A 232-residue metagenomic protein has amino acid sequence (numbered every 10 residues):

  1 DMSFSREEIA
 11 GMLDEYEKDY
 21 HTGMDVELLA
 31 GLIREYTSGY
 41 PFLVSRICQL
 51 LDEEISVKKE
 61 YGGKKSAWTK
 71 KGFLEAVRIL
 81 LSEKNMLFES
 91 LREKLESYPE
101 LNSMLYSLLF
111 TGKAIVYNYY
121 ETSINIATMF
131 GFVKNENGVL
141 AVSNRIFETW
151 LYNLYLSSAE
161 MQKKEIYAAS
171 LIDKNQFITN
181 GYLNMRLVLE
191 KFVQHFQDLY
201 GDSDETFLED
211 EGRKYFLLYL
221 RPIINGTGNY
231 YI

Functional and structural regions predicted by a protein language model:
M2-F130, E136, I166-A169, N175: Winged-helix-like regulatory helical subdomains adjacent to P-loop NTPase cores
Y16, L50, A76, W150 (+4 more regions): Amphipathic alpha-helical segments in well-ordered regions
N118, N135-E136, E160-Q162, N225-Y231: Extended hydrophobic-aromatic, low-complexity segments
K134-E136, N180, Y215: Charge-biased C-terminal accessory regions appended to nucleic-acid-, cytoskeletal NTPase
V139-N144: Minor-groove-contacting beta-hairpin "wing" of winged helix-turn-helix DNA-binding domains
F147-F177: Short, amphipathic alpha-helical interaction segments positioned at domain boundaries
N184-Y231: Acidic-basic catalytic patches of nuclease active cores, encompassing PD-(D/E)XK and other metal-cofactor nuclease
